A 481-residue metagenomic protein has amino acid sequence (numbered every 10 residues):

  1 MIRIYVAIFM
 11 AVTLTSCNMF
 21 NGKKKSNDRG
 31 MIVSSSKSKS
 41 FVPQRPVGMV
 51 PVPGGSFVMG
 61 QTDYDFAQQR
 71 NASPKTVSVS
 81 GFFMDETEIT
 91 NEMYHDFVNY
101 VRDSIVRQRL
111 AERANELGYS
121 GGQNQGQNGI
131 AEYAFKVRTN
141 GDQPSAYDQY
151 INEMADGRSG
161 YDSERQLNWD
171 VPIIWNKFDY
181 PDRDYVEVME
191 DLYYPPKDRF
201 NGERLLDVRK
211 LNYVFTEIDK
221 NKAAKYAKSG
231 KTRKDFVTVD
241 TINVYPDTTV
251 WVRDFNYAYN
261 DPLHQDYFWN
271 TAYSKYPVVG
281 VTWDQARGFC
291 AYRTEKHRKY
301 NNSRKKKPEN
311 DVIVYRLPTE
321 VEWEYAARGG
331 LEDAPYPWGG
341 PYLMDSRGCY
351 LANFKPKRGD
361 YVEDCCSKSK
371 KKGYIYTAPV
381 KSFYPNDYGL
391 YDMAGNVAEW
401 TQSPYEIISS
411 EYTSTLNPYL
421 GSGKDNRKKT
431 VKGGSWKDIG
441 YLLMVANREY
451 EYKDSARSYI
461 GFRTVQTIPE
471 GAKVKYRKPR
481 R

Functional and structural regions predicted by a protein language model:
M1-T15: Sec-dependent bacterial lipoprotein signal peptides
N18-R29, P51-V52, V58, D63 (+6 more regions): Functional-site microenvironments in short loops/helix caps that host divalent-cation chemistry
K25-P51: Post-signal peptide N-terminal segment of mature Sec-exported envelope proteins
T90: Acidic-aromatic/histidine active-site loop/patch
E112-A227: Non-catalytic, alpha-helical, charged scaffold/linker segments that couple or flank catalytic or architectural cores
Y419-G423, E449-A456: Short proline/glycine-enriched turn/loop segments at secondary-structure junctions
S458-V474: Short, structured beta-strand segments at or near domain termini in extracellular proteins/domains
